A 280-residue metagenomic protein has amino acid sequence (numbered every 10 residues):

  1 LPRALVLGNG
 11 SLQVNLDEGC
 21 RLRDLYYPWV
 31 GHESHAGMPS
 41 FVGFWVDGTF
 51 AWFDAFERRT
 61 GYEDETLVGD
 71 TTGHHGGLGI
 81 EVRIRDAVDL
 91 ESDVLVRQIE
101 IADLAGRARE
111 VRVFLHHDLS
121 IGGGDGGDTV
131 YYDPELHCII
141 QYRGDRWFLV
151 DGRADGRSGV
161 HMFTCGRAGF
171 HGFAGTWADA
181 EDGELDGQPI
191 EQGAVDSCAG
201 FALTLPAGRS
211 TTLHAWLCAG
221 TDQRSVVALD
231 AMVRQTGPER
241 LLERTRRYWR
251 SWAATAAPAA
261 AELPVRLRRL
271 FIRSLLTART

Functional and structural regions predicted by a protein language model:
L1-G10, I190-A194, G200-F201, T212-W216 (+1 more regions): N-terminal start-of-domain structural block
L1-G76, R143, F148-D179, E243-L270: An extended acidic
V6-G8, E63-E65, G76, D89-D93 (+3 more regions): Solvent-exposed loop and beta-edge segments used for protein-protein assembly and interaction
Y26-P28, A55-F56, L95-Q98, D196-A202: Short alpha-helical segments and helix-capping/turn motifs at coil-helix boundaries
W45-D47, F114-D118, W216-G220: Predominantly extracellular/luminal cell-surface or secreted proteins
T60, R109, L203-R224: Short Pro-Gly-centered flexible turn/kink motifs
T72-H74, L78-E184, S197-A199, A231-T255: Polysaccharide-binding surfaces and accessory modules of carbohydrate-active proteins
E184-D196, A202, R209, E243-T280: Substrate-binding groove/exosite segments of carbohydrate-active enzymes
